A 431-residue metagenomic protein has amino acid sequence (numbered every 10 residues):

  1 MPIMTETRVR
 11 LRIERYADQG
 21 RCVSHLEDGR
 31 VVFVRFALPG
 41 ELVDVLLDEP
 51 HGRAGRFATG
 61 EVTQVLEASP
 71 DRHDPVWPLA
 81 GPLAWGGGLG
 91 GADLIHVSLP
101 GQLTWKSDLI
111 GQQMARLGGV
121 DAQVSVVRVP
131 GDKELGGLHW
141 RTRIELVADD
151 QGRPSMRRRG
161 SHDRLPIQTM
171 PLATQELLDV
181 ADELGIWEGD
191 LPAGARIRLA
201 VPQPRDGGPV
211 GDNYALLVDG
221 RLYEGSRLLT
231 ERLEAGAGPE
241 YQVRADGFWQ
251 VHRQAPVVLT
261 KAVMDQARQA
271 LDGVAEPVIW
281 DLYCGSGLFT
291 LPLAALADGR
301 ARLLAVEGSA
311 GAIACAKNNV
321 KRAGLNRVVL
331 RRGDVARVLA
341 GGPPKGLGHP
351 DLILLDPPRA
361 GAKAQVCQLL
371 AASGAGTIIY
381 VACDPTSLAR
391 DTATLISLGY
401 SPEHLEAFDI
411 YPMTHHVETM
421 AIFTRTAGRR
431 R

Functional and structural regions predicted by a protein language model:
P2-L355, A360-Q368, G374, R431: Accessory RNA-recognition modules of RNA-modification enzymes
A173, L229, D334-K345, H349 (+2 more regions): C-terminal catalytic and target-recognition region of SAM-dependent MTase-like enzymes, primarily methyltransferases
